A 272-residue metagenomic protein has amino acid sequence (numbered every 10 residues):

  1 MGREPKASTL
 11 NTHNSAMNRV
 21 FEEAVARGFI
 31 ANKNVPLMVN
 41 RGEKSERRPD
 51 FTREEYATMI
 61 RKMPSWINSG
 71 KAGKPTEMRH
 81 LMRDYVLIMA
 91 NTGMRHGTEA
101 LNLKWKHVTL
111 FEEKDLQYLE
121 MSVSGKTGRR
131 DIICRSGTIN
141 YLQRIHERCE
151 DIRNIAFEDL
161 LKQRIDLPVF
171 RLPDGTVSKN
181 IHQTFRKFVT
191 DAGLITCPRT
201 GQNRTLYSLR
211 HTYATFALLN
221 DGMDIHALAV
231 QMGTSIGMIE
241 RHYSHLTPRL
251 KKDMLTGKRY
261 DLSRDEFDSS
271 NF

Functional and structural regions predicted by a protein language model:
R3-H13, A26, I30-G97, D115-Y118 (+1 more regions): Basic, Lys/Arg- and aromatic-enriched nucleic-acid-binding interface segment
N18-F21, V25, T247: C-terminal flanking helix
M38-E43, P49, P64, L101-D151 (+1 more regions): Conserved tyrosine-mediated DNA breakage-rejoining catalytic core shared by Y-recombinases
S45, V123-E147, K162-V189, T205: C-terminal catalytic core of Y-nucleophile DNA break-rejoin enzymes
D50, L116, V123-T127, M232-T256: Catalytic-site neighborhood detector that most strongly recognizes the C-terminal catalytic loop/helix of tyrosine
R61, S65, E112, R129 (+4 more regions): C-terminal secondary-structure termini that scaffold catalytic or DNA-interacting sites
S65-R79, T92, E150-L167, H182-V230 (+1 more regions): Short, basic (Lys/Arg/His-rich) helix/loop patches that form interaction surfaces in the mid-to-C-terminal regions
